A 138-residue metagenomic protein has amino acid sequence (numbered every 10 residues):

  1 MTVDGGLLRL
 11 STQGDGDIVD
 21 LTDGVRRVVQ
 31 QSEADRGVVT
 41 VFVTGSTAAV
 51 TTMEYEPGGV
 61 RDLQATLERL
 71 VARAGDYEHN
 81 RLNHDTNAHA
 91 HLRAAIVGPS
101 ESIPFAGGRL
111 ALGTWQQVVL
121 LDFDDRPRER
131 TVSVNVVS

Functional and structural regions predicted by a protein language model:
M1-S138: Active-site histidine-anchored catalytic micro-motif
